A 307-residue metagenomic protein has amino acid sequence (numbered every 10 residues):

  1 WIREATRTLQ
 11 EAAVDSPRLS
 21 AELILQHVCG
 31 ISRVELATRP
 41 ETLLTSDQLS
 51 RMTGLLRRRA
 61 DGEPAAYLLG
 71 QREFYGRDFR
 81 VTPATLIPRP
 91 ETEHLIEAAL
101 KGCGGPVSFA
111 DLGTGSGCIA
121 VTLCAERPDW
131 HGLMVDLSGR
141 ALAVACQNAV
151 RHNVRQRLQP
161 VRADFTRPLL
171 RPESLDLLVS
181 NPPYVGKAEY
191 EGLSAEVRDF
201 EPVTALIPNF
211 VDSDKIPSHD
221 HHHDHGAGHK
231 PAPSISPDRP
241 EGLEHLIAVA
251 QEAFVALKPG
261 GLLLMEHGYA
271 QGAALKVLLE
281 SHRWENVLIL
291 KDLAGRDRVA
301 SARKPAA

Functional and structural regions predicted by a protein language model:
W1-P17: Non-catalytic nucleic-acid substrate-recognition regions in nucleic-acid-modifying enzymes
R18, L23-K101: Conserved AdoMet
I87-E196, P233-I235, A248: Conserved SAM/SAH cofactor-binding pocket of Class I
P183-H245: Mobile active-site "lid"/loop adjacent to the S-adenosyl-L-methionine
A205-P208, G261-E266: Conserved beta-strand signature within the Rossmann-like core of class I S-adenosyl-L-methionine
I247-P259: A short glycine-rich, Lys/Arg-flanked "PGG" loop and its adjoining helix->strand segment in the class I
A248-V249, Y269-H282: Short alpha-helix
K258, K276, E280-A307: Core SAM-dependent methyltransferase catalytic element
